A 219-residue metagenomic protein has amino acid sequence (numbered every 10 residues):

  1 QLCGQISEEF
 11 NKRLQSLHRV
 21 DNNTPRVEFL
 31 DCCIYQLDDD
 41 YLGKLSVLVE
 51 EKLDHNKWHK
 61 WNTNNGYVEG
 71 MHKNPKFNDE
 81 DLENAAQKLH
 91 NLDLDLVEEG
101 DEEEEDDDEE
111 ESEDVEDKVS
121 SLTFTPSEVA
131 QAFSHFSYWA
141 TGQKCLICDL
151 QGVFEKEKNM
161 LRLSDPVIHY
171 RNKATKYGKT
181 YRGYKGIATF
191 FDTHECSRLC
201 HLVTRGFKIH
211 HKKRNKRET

Functional and structural regions predicted by a protein language model:
Q1-S127, K158-E218: Conserved structural core of kinase catalytic domains
E128-A130, S134-V167: Catalytic-loop of the protein kinase fold
